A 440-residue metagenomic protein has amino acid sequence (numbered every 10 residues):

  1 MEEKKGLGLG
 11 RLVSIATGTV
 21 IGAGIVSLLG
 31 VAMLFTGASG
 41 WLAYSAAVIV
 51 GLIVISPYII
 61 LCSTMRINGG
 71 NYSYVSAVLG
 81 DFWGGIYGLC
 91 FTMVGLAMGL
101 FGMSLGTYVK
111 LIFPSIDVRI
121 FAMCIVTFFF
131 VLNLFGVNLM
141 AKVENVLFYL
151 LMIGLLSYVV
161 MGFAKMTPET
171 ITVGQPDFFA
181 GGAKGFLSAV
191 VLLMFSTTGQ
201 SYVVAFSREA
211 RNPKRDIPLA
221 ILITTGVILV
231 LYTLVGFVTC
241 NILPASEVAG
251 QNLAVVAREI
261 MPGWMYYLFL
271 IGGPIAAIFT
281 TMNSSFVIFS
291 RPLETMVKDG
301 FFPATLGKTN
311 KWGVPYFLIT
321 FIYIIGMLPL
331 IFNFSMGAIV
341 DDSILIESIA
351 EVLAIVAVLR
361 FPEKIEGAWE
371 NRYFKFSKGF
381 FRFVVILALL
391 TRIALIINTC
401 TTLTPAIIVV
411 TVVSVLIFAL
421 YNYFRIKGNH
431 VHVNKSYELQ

Functional and structural regions predicted by a protein language model:
M1-S39, G51-S56, N68, V173 (+3 more regions): Membrane-interface "cap" regions at the ends of multi-pass membrane proteins
E2, Y74-V78, G102-A122, G154 (+4 more regions): Helix-loop-helix connectors at the membrane interface of multi-pass transporters/channels
E2-E3, D117, N145-Y267: Helix-loop-helix junctions that connect adjacent transmembrane segments in multi-pass membrane transporters
R11-V13, S45-A46, Y87, I112-L139 (+4 more regions): Transmembrane alpha-helical segments of multi-pass small-molecule transport proteins
V31-F35, A43, I53-L134, L139 (+2 more regions): Hydrophobic transmembrane alpha-helices that form the core helical bundles of multi-pass secondary transporters
S73-V75, G80, L111-F113, L222-N283 (+2 more regions): TM-loop-TM module centered on a large, flexible mid-protein loop between adjacent transmembrane helices in multi-pass
V118-P168, A180-G181, T198, I221-G226 (+3 more regions): Membrane-interface loop-to-helix entry segments
L345-E347, S377-Q440: A generic transmembrane alpha-helix motif of multi-pass inner-membrane proteins
